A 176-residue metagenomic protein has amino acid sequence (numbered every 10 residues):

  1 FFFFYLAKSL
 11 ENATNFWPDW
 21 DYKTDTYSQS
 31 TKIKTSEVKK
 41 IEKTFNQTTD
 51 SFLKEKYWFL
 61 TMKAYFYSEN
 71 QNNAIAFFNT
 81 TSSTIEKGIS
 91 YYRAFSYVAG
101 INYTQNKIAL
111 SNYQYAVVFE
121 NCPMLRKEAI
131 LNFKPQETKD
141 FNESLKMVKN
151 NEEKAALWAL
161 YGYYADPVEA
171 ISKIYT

Functional and structural regions predicted by a protein language model:
F1-I33, V118-F119, P123, N132 (+3 more regions): N-terminal alpha-helical interaction modules that lie
T14-N15, Q136-D140, E169, T176: Extended alpha-helical scaffold segments
T26-I41, F66-N79, Q105-K107, L131-E137 (+1 more regions): Helix-turn-helix repeat elements of alpha-solenoid scaffolds
I33-S51, E55-K56, L60-T61, F66: Alpha-solenoid helical-repeat scaffolds
E42-F52, F78-I89, Q114-M124, F141-N150 (+2 more regions): Solenoid-like repeat scaffolds
E55-M62, R93-I101, E153-L160: "A position-specific structural signal for the A-helix of alpha-solenoid helical repeats
N70-Q71, G100-Q114, K127, F133-A155: Alpha-helical linker/edge segments of TPR/alpha-solenoid repeat scaffolds and analogous pre-/post-domain helices
I89-N112, A116-V117, D166-I171: Repeat-solenoid scaffold signature
